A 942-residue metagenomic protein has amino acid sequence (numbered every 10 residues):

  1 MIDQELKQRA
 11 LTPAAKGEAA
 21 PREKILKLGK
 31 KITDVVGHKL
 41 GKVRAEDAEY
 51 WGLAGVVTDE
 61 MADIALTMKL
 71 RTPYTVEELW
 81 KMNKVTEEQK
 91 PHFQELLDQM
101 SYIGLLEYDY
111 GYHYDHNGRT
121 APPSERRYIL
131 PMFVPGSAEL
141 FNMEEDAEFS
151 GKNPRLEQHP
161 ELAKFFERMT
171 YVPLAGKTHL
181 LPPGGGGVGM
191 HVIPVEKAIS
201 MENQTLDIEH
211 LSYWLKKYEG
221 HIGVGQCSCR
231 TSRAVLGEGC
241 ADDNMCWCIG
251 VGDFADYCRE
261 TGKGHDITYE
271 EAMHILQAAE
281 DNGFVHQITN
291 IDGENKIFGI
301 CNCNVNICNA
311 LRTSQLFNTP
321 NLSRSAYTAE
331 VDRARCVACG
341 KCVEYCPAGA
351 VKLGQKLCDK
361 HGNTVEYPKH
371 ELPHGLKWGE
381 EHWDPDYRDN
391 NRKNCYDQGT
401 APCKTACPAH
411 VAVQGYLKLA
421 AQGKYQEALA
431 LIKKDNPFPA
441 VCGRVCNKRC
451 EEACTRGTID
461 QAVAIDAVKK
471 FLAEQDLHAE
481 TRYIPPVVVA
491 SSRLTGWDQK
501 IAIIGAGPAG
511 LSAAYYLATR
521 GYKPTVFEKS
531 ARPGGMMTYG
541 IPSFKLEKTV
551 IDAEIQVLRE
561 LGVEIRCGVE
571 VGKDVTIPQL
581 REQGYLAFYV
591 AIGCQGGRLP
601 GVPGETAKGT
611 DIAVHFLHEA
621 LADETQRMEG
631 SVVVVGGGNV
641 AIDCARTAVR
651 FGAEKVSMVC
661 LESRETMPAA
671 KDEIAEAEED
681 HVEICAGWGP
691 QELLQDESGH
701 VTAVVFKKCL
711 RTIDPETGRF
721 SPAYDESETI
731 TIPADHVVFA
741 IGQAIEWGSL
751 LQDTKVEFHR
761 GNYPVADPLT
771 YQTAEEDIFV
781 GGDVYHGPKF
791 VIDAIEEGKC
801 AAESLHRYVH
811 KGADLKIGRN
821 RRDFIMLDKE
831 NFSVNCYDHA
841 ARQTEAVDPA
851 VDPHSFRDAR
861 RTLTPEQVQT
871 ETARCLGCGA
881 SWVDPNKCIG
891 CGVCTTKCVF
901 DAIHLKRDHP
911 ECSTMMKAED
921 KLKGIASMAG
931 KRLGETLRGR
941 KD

Functional and structural regions predicted by a protein language model:
G55, E88, Y128, Q287-I300 (+14 more regions): Ferredoxin-like iron-sulfur electron-transfer modules
K69, P73, W80-K84, I103-G111 (+9 more regions): Iron-sulfur cluster-binding cysteine motifs and their immediate structural context in ferredoxin-like electron-transfer
D115-F165: Short, amphipathic alpha-helical interaction segments positioned at domain boundaries
A348-P402, L417, V463-K500, T519 (+9 more regions): Flanking helices and flexible, charged tails adjoining ferredoxin-like Fe-S electron-transfer domains in multi-subunit
V411-Q414, A420-A421, A462-D466, I503-V571 (+5 more regions): Beta1-alpha1 glycine-rich phosphate/pyrophosphate-binding loop at the start of Rossmann-like nucleotide-binding domains
L472-T495, A553-K573, G597-F651, F758-A774: Glycine-rich dinucleotide-binding loop and its adjacent helix/turn
T606-E629, L693, D714-P788: FAD-site-proximal beta/loop scaffold in flavoenzymes
C644, V784-V809: A conserved FAD-binding loop/helix module that cradles the flavin
